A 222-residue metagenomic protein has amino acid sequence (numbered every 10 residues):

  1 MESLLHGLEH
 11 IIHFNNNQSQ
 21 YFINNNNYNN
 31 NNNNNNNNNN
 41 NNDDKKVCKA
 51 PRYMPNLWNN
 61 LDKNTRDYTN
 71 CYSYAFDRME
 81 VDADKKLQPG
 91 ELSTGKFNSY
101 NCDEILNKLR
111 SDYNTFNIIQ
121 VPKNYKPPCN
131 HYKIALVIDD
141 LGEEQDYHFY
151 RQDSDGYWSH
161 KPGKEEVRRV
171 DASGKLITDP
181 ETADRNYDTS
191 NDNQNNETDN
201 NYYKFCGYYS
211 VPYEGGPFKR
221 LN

Functional and structural regions predicted by a protein language model:
M1-H13: PEST-like, low-complexity acidic/proline-rich intrinsically disordered segments, predominantly at protein N-termini
H13, Q18-Y21, Y28: Low-complexity, intrinsically disordered or signal/transmembrane-proximal segments
N17-S19, I119, N193: Intrinsically disordered, low-complexity regions enriched in polar/acidic and amide residues
F22, N42-I118: Cysteine-nucleophile protease catalytic domains, especially the papain-like/related folds used in DUB/UBL proteases
N24-N42: Long, low-complexity Q/N-rich tracts
T65, D82-L87, D112-N117, D139-D146 (+2 more regions): Intrinsically disordered, low-complexity coil segments
S99-E165: ...with weaker cross-activation on analogous glycine-rich loops/strands in unrelated enzymes
G156-N222: Active-site or metal-binding loop neighborhoods of secreted/extracellular toxin and effector enzymes
